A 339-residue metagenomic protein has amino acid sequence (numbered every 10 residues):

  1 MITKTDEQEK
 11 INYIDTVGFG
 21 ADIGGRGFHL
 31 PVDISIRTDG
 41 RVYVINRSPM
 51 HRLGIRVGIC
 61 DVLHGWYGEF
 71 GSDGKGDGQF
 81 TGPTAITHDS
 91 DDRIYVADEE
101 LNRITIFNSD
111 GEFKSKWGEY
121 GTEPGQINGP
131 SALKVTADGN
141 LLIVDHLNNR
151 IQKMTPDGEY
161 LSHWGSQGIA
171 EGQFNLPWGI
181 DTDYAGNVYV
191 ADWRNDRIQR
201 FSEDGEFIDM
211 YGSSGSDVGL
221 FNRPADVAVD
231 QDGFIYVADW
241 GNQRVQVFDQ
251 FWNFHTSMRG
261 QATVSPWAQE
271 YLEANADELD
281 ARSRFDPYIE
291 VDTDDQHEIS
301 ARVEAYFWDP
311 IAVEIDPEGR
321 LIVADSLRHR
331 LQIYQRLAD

Functional and structural regions predicted by a protein language model:
M1-D339: Eukaryotic scaffold repeat domains enriched in small/polar residues
